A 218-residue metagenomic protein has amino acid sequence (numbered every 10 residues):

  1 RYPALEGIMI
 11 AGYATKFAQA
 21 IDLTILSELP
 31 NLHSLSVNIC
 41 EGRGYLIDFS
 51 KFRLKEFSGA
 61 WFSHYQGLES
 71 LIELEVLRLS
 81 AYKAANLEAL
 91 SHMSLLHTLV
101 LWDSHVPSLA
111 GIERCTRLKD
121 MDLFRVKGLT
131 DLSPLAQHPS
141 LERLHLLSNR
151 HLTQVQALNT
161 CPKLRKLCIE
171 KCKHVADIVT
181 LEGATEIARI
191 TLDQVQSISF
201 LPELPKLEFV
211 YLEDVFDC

Functional and structural regions predicted by a protein language model:
R1-S27, N31-G67, E73-E88, H92-S108 (+4 more regions): Concave beta-strand-loop units of leucine-rich repeat
